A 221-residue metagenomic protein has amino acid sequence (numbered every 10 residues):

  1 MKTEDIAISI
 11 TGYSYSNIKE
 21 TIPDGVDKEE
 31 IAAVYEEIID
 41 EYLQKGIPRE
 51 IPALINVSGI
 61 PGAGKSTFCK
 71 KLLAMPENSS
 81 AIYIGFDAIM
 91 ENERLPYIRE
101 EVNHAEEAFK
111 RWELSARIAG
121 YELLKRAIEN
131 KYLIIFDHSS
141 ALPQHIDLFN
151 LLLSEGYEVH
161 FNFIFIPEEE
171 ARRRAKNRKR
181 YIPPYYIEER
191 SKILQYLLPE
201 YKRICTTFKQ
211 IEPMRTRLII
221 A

Functional and structural regions predicted by a protein language model:
M1-A32: Charged, amphipathic alpha-helical linker segments immediately N-terminal to NTP-binding catalytic cores
V34-P48: Pre-Walker A adenine-sensing motif
I60-P61: The conserved Walker
G64: Conserved glycine(s) of the Walker
F68: Hydrophobic positions on the alpha1 helix immediately C-terminal to the Walker A/P-loop
A81-Y83, A88-N150: Conserved nucleotide-sensing/catalytic segment adjacent to the nucleotide-binding pocket in NTP-handling enzymes
E155-A175: Conserved phosphate-donor/acceptor-positioning beta-strand/loop module used by diverse small-molecule
R173-A221: Conserved GTP-binding G-domain of TRAFAC-class P-loop NTPases and closely related GTPase folds
